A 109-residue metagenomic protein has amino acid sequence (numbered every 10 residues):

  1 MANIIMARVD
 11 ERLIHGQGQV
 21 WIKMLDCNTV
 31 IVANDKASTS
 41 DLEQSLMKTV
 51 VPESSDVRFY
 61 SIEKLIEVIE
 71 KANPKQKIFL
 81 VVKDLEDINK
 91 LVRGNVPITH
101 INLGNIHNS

Functional and structural regions predicted by a protein language model:
A2-S54: Long, hydrophobic N-terminal alpha-helical segment
M6-R8, I31, F79-V82, N102: Structural motif
E11-V20, R58-I62, T99-I101, I106: Short, composition-biased local secondary-structure segments
R12, N34-A37, I62-L65, L85 (+1 more regions): Short, ordered loop/turn segments at secondary-structure junctions
W21, L46, V68-I69, K90-G94: A short acidic, amphipathic alpha-helical/loop segment
N28, K75-I78, P97: Short coil/turn segments at beta-strand junctions that form active-site/ligand-binding loops
P52-K90: Helix-adjacent hinge/juxtasegments
K83-S109: Long, charge-patterned amphipathic alpha-helical coiled-coil/hairpin "stalk" segments used as oligomerization
